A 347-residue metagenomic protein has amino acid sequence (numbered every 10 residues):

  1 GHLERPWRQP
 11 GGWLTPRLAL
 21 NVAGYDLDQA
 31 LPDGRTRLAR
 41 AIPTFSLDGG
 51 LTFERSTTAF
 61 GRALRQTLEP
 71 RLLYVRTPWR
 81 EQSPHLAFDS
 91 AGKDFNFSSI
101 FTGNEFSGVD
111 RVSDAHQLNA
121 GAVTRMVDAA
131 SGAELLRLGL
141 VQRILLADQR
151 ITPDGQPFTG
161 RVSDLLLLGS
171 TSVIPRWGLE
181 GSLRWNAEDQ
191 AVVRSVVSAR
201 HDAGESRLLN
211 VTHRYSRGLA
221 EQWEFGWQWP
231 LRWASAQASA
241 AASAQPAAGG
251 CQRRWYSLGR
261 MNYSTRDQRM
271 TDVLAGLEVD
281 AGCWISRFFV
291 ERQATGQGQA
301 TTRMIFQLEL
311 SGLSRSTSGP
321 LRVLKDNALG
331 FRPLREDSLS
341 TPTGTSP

Functional and structural regions predicted by a protein language model:
G1-P347: Outer-membrane beta-barrel translocator/pore domains, especially the C-terminal barrels of Gram-negative outer-membrane
